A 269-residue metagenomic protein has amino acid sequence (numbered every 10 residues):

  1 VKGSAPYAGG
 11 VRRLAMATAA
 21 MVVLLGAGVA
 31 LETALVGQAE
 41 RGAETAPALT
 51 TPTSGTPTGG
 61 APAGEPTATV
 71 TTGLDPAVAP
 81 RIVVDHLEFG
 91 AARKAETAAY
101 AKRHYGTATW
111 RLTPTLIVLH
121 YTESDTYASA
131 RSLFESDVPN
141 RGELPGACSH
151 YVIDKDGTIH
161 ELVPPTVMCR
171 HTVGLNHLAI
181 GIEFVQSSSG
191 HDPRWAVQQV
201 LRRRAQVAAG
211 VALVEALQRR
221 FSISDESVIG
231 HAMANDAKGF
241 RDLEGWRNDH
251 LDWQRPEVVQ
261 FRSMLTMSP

Functional and structural regions predicted by a protein language model:
K2-T18, V22-G55, G59-G64, A68-A91 (+1 more regions): Basic/polar, cationic surfaces and motifs that engage anionic cell-wall and phosphate/carboxylate ligands
A79-S222: Active-site-adjacent loop/helix surface patches within enzyme catalytic domains that shape the substrate-binding cleft
